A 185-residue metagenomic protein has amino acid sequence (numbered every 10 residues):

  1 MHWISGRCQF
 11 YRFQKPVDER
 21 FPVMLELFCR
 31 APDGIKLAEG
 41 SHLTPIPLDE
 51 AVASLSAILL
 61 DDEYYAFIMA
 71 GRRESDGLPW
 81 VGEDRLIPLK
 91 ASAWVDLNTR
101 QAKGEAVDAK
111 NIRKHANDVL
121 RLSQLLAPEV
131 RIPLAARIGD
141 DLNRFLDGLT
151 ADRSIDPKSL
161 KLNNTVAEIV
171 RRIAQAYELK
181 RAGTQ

Functional and structural regions predicted by a protein language model:
M1-Q185: Compositionally biased terminal segments of proteins
